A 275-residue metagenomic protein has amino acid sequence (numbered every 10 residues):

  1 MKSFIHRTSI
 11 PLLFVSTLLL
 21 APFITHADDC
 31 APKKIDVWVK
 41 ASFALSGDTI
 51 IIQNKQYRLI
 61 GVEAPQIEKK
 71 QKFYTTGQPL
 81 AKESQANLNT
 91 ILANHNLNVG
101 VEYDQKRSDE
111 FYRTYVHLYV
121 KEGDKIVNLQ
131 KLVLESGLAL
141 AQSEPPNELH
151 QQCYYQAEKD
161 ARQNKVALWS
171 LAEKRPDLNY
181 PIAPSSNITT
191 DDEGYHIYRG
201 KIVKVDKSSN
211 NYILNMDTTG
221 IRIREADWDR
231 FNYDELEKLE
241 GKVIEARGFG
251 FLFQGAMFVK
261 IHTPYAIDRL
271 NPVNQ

Functional and structural regions predicted by a protein language model:
K2-L13: Bacterial N-terminal signal peptides that target proteins for export
P11-P22: Bacterial N-terminal signal peptides
F23-Q275: Small beta-barrel nucleic-acid-binding modules, primarily SNase/OB-fold domains and secondarily Tudor-like barrels
